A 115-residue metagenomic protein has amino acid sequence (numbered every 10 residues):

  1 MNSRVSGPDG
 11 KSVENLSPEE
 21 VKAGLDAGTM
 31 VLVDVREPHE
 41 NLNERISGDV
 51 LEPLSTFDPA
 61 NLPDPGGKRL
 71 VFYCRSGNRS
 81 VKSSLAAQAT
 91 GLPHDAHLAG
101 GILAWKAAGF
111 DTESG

Functional and structural regions predicted by a protein language model:
M1-M30, E37-R69, N78-G115: Rhodanese-like catalytic fold shared by cysteine-dependent sulfurtransferases and DSP/PTP-type phosphatases
Y73: Short, surface-exposed ligand- or partner-binding patches at beta-edge/loop junctions that are enriched in aromatics
